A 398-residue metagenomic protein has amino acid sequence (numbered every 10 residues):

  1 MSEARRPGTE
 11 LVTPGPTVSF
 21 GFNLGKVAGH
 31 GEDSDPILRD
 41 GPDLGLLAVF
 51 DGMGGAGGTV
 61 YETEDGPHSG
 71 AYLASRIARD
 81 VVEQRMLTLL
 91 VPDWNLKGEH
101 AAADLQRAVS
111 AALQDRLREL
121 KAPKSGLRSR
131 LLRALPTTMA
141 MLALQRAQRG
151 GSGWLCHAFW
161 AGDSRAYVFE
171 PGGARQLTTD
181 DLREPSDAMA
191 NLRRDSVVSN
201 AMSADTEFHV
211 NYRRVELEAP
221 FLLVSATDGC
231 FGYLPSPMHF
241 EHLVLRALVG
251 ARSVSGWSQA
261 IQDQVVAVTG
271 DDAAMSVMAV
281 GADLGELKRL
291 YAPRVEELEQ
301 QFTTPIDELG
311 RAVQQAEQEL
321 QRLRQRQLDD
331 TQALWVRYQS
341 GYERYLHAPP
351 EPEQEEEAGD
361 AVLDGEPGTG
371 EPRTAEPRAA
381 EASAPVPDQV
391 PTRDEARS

Functional and structural regions predicted by a protein language model:
M1-Q84, P136, Q148, S164 (+2 more regions): N-terminal entry segment of metal-dependent catalytic domains or homologous docking segments
M1-S34, A111-L131, G151, R175-S196 (+3 more regions): Short glycine- and acidic-rich boundary segments immediately preceding or forming the N-terminal edge of structured
G29-L38, P42, R133-G153, E184-P235 (+2 more regions): Acidic loop->beta-strand submotif enriched in PP2C/PPM serine/threonine phosphatases
D35, D51-G52, D163-S164, V224-C230 (+1 more regions): DG-centered beta-turn motif at the end of beta-strands
L47, F159, L222-V224: Hydrophobic "anchor" residues on beta-strands that sit immediately upstream of conserved functional sites
D65-A108, L243-D263: Helix-loop-helix
D93-E170, V197-E218: Catalytic core of PPM/PP2C metal-dependent serine/threonine phosphatase domains
D205-S398: C-terminal catalytic subdomain
